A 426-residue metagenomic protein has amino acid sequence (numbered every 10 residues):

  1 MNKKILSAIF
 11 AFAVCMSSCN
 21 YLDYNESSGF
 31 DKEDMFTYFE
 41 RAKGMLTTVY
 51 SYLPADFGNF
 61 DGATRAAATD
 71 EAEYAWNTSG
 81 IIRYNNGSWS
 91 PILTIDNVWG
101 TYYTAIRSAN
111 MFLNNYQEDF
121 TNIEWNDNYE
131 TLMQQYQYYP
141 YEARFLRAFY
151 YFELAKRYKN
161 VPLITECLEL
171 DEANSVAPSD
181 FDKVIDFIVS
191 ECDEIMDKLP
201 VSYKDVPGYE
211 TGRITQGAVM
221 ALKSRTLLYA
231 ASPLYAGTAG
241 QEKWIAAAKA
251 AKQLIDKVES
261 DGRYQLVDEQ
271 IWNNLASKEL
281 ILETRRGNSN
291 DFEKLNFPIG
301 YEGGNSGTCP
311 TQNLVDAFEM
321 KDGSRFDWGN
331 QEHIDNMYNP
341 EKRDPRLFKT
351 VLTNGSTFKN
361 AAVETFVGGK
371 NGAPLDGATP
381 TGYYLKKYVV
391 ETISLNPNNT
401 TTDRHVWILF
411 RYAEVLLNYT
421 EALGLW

Functional and structural regions predicted by a protein language model:
M1-S28: Bacterial Sec-dependent N-terminal signal peptides
N20-I82, K159-V161, I185, C192-M196 (+1 more regions): An aromatic- and glycine-enriched ligand-binding surface/loop that stacks and positions planar moieties
Y38-T47, S51-A55, W76-Y158, A173-D186 (+5 more regions): Conserved, well-structured interaction surfaces
D96, P345-W426: C-terminal substrate/ligand-recognition segments
V161-C167: Core alpha/beta catalytic barrel or barrel-like domain that forms the active/cofactor pocket in diverse metabolic
C167-D171, K252: Short edge-strand/loop segments of extracellular domains
